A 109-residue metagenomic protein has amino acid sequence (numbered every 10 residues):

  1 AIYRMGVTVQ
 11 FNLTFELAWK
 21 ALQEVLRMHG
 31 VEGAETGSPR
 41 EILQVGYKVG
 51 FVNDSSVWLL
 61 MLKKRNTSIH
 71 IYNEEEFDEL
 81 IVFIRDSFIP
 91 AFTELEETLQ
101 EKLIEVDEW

Functional and structural regions predicted by a protein language model:
A1-W109: Solvent-exposed interaction patches of small proteins and small membrane subunits
